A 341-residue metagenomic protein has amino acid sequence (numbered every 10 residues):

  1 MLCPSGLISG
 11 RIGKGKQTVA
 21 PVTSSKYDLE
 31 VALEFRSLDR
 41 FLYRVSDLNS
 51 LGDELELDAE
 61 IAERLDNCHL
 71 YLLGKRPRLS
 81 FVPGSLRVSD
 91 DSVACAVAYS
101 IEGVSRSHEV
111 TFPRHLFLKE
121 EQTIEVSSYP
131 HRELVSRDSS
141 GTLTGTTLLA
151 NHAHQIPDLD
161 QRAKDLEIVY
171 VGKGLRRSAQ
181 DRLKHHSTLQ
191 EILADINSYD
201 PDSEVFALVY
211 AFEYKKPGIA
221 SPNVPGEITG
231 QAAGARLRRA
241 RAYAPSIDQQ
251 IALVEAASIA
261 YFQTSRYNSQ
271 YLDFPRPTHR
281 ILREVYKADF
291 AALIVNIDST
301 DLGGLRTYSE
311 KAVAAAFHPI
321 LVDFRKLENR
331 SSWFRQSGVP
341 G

Functional and structural regions predicted by a protein language model:
L2-G341: Boundary/linker segments flanking structured domains
